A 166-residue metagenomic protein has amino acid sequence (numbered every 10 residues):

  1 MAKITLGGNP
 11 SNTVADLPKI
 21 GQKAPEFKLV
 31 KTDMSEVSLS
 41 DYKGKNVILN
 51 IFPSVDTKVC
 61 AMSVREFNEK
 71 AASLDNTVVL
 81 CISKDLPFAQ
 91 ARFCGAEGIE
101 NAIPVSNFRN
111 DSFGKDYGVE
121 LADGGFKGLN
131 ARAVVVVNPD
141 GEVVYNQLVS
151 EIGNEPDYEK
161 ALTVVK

Functional and structural regions predicted by a protein language model:
M1-K166: Chalcogenol-based redox active-site neighborhoods
